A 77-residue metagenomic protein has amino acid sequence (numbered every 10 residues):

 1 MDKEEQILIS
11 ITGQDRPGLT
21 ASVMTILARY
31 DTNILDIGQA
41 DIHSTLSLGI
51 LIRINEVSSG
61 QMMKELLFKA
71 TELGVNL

Functional and structural regions predicted by a protein language model:
M1-L77: A conserved regulatory-domain signal marking ACT and ACT-like small-molecule sensing domains and adjacent regulatory
